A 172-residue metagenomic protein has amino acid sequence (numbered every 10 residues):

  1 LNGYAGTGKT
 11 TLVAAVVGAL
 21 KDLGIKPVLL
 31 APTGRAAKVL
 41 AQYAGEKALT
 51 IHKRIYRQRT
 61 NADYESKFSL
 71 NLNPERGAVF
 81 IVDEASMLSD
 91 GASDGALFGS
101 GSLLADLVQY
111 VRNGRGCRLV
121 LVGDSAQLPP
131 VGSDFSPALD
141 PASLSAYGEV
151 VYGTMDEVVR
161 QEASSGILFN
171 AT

Functional and structural regions predicted by a protein language model:
L1-T172: Conserved ATP-binding/catalytic motifs of P-loop helicase motor domains
